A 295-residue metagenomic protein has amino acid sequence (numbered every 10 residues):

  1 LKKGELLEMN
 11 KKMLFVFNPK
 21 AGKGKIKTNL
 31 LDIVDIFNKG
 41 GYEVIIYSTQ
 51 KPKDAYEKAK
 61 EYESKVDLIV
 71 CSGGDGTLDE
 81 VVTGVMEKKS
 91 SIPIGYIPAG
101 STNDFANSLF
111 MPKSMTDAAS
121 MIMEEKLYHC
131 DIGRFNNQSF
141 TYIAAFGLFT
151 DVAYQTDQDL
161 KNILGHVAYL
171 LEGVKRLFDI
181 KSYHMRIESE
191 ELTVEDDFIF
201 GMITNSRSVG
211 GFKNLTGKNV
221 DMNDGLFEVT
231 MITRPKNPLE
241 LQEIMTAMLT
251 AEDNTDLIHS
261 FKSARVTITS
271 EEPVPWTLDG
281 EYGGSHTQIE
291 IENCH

Functional and structural regions predicted by a protein language model:
K2-S72: ATP/NTP phosphate-donor binding region
K39-G40, T49, E87-I203: Catalytic core of DAGKc-family lipid kinases
A55, D75, G201: Short conserved active-site loop signatures built around small residues
T77-K89: Short Gly/Thr/Asp-enriched flexible loops that form oxyanion-binding sites at enzyme active sites
L160-V167, S208, G217-N237: Gly/Ser/Thr-rich active-site loops/lids in small-molecule metabolic enzymes that frequently grip phosphoryl groups
S189, D221, M231-H295: ATP/nucleoside-binding phosphotransfer catalytic cores, i.e., glycine-rich phosphate-binding loops
M202-K213, L249-E252: Phosphate-binding core of ATP-grasp and ATP-grasp-like enzymes
